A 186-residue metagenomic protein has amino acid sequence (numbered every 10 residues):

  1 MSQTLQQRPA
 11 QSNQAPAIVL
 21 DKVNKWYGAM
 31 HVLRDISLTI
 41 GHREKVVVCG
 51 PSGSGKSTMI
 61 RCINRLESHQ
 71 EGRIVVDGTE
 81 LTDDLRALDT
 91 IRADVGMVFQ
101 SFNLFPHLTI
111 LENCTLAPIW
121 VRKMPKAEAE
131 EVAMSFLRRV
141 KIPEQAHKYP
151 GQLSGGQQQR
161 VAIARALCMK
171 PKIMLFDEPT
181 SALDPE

Functional and structural regions predicted by a protein language model:
M1-N13: Pre-NBD coupling/linker segments of ABC/ABC-like ATPases
A15-E186: ABC family nucleotide-binding domain
